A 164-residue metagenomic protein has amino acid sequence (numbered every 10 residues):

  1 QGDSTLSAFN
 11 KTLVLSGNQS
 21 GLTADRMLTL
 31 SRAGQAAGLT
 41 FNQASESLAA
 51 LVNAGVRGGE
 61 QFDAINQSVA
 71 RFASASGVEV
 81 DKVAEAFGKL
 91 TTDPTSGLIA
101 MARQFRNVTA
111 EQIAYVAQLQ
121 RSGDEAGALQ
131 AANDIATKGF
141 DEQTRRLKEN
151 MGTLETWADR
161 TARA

Functional and structural regions predicted by a protein language model:
Q1, Q143-A164: Hydrophobic, low-dielectric interface segments
Q1-Q35, Q43-A54, A64-S74, K82-G139: Small-residue helix-packing and pore-constriction motifs in hydrophobic alpha-helices
